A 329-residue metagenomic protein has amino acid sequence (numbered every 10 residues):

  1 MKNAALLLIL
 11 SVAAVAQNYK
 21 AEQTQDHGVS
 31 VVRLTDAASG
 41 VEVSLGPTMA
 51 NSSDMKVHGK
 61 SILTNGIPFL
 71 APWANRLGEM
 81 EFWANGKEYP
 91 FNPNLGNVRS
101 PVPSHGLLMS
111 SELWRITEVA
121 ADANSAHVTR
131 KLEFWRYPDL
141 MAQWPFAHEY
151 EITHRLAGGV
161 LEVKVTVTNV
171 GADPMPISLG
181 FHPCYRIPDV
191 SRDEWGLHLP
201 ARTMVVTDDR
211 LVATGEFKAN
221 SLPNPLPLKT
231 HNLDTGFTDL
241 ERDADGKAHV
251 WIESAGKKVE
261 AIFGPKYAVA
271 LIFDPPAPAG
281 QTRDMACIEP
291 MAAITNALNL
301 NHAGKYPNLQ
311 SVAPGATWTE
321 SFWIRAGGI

Functional and structural regions predicted by a protein language model:
M1-L7: Sec-dependent signal peptide recognition, specifically the positively charged N-region followed immediately by
L8-A16: Hydrophobic h-region of N-terminal signal peptides that target proteins for export in Gram-negative bacteria
Q17-G96, A244-A268, P276, A316-G327: Beta-strand-rich N-terminal accessory domains
N18-D26, N92-G158: Extended, loop-rich substrate-binding clefts of extracytoplasmic carbohydrate-active enzymes
L34-D36, V43-T48, L132-P188: Acidic, contiguous internal or C-terminal segments within carbohydrate-active enzymes that form a structured patch used
W83-E88, T117-V128, R155-V160, D189-D193 (+2 more regions): A short, structured loop/turn motif at beta-sheet edges
P174-P176, C184-K266: Active-site/ligand-binding surface loops and adjacent short beta/alpha elements that line catalytic pockets across
V259-I329: Active-site pocket scaffolds in enzymes
